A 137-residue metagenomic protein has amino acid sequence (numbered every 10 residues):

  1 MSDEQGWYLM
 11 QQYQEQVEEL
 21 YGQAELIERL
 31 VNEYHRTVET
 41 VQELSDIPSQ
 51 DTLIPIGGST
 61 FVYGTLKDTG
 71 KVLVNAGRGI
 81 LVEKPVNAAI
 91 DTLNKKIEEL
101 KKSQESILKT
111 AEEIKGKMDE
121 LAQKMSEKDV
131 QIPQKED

Functional and structural regions predicted by a protein language model:
M1-A76, I80-D137: Intrinsically disordered, low-complexity regulatory regions in eukaryotic proteins
